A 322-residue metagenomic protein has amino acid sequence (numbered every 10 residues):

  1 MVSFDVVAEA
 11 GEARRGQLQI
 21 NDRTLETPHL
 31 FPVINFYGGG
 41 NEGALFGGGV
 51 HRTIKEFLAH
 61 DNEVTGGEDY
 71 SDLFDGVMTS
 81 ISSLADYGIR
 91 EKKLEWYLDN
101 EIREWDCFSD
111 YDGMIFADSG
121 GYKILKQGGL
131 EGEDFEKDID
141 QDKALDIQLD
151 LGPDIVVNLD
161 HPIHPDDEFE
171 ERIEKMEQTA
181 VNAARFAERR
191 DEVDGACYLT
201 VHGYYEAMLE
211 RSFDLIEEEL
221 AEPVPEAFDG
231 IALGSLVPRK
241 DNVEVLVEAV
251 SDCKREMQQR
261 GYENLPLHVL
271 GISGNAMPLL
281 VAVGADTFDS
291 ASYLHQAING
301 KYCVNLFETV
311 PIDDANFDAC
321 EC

Functional and structural regions predicted by a protein language model:
M1-E192: Non-catalytic, usually N-terminal nucleic-acid engagement modules in DNA/RNA processing proteins
R23, E192-C322: Glycine-rich phosphate/ribose-binding loops and adjacent secondary-structure elements that form binding surfaces
